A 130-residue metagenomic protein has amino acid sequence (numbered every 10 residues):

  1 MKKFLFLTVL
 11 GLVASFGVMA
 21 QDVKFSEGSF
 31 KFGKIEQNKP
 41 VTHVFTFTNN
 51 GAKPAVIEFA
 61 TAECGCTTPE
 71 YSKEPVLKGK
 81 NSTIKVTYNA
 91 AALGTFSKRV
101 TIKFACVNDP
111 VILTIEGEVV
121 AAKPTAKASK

Functional and structural regions predicted by a protein language model:
M1-V23: Bacterial Sec-dependent N-terminal signal peptides
M19-P40, V44-T46, V107-K130: Long, low-complexity ectodomains and other extracytoplasmic segments of secretory-pathway proteins
F30, H43, K80-V86: Short strand-edge motifs at loop-to-beta-strand transitions and within beta-strands of extracellular beta-rich domains
F47-G51: Asparagine-centered strand-capping/turn motif at beta-strand->loop junctions
A52-N81: Surface-exposed binding patches on compact interaction domains or structured appendages
T95-C106: A short beta-strand micro-motif common to beta-rich folds, especially ectodomain repeats
